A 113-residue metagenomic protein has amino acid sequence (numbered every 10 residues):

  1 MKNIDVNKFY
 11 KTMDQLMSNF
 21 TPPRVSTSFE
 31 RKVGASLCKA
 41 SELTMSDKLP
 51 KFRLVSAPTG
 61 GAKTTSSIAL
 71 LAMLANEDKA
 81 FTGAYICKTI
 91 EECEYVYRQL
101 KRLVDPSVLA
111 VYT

Functional and structural regions predicted by a protein language model:
M1-L49: Pre-P-loop entry segment of helicase/translocase ATPase cores
V25-E30, T59-T64, E92: Phosphate/oxyanion-binding active-site loops and adjacent basic polyanion-contact surfaces
L43-D47, A75-D78, T113: Compositionally biased non-globular segments, especially hydrophobic aliphatic-rich helices of signal peptides
K48-L70: Walker A/P-loop
S66, K79-V104, V108-T113: Conserved Walker A/P-loop ATP-binding site and its immediately adjacent core in helicase/helicase-like ATPase domains
